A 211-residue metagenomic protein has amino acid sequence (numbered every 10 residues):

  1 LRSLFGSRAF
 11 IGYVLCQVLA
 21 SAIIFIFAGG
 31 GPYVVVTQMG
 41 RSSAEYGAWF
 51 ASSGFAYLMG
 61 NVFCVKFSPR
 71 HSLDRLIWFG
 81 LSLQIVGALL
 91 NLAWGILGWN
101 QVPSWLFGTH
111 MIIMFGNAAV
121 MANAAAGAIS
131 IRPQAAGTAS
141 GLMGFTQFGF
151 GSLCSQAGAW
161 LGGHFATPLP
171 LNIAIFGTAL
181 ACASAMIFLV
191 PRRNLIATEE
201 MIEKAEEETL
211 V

Functional and structural regions predicted by a protein language model:
L1-V14: Juxtamembrane intracellular "pre-TM" segments in multi-pass secondary transporters
C16-A28, V36, N117: Conserved extracellular-gate-facing transmembrane-helix segments in secondary transporters
G29-E45: Short amphipathic helix-loop junctions that connect adjacent transmembrane helices in Major Facilitator Superfamily/SLC
S42-E45, A159-A179: A membrane-interface helix-boundary motif in multi-pass transporters
G60-R75, G162: Helix-to-loop junctions at the C-terminal end of transmembrane segments in multipass secondary transporters
R75-N123: C-terminal transmembrane helical hairpin of 12-TM major facilitator-type secondary transporters
A125-F165: A late C-terminal transmembrane helix in Major Facilitator Superfamily
L189-V211: Intrinsic disorder in cytosolic terminal tails and internal cytosolic loops of multi-pass membrane transporters
